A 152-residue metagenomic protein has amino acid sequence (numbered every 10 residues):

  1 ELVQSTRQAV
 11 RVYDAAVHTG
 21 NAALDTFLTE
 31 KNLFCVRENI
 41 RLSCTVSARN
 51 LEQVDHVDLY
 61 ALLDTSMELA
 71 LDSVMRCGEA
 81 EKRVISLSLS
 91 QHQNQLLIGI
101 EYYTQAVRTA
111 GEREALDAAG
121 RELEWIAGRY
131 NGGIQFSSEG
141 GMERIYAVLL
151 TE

Functional and structural regions predicted by a protein language model:
Q4, Q8, G20-E38: Short beta-to-alpha transition helix within the HATPase_c
A16, R41-L63: Conserved short strand/loop->alpha-helix "switch" segment adjacent to the catalytic nucleotide/phosphoryl-transfer site
C44-N50, Q91, T104, S138: Heptad-repeat coiled-coil segments of the DHp/HisKA dimerization-phosphoacceptor module
H56-E81: Conserved ATP-binding N-box helix of the HATPase_c
S73, H92-W125, V148: Glycine-rich/acidic phosphate-handling loop/turn and adjacent ATP-lid/helix of nucleotide-binding kinase/ATPase domains
K82-N94: Short beta-strand/loop element within the Bergerat-fold HATPase_c
Y130-Y146: Glycine-rich ATP-binding loops of the HATPase_c
Y146-E152: C-terminal beta-strand of the catalytic ATP-binding
